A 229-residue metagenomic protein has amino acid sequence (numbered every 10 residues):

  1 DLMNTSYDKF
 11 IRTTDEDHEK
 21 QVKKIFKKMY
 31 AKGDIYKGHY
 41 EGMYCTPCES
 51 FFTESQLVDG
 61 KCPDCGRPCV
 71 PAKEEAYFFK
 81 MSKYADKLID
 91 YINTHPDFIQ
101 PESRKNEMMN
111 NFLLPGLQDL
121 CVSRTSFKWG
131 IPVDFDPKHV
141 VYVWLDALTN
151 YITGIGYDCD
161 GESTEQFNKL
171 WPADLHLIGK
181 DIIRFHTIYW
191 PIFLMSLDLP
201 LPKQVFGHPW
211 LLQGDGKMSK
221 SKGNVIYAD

Functional and structural regions predicted by a protein language model:
D1-I35, E49, F193: N-terminal Rossmann-like or analogous alpha/beta NTP/dinucleotide-binding catalytic cores that position adenine
K9, G38-H39, K203: A generic structural-conservation signal
R12, D17-Q21, P47, C65 (+1 more regions): Structured secondary-structure scaffolds
K28, Y44, F51, K61 (+1 more regions): The −1 position to Zn-ligating cysteines in a subset of zinc-ribbon hairpins
H39-Y40, L57: Flanking scaffold residues of small Cys/His-coordinated metal-binding clusters
F52, C69: Cys/His-rich microdomains that often coordinate metals
T53-V58, F135: Short linker/helix segments within small regulatory modules
V58-R67: Cysteine-rich micro-motifs
